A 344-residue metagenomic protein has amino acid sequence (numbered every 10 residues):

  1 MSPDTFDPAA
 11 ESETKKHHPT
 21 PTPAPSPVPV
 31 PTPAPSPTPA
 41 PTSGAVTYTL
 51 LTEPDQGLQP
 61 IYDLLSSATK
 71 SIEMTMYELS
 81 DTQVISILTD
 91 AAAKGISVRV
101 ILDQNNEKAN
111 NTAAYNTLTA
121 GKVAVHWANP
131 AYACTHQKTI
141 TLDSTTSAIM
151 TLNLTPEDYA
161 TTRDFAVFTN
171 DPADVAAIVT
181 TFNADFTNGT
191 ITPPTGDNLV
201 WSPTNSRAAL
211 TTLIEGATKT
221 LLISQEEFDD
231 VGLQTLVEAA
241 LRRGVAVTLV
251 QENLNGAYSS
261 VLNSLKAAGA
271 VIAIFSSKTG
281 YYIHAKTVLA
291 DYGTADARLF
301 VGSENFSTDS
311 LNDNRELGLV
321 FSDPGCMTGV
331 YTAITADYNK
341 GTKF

Functional and structural regions predicted by a protein language model:
S2, G44-Y48, P54-G57, I85-S147 (+6 more regions): PLD/PLD-like phosphodiesterase catalytic module centered on the HKD motif
T5, A9-G44: Ser/Thr-rich, Proline-interspersed low-complexity disordered segments
T22, S26, S36, T212-L213 (+4 more regions): C-terminal extensions
T47-E53, M74-Y77, H126, D197-P203 (+1 more regions): Short, flexible loop segments at the rims of nucleotide/cofactor-binding pockets, characterized by
G57-T69, R207-T220: Secondary-structure "cap/kink" motif recognition
D63-S71, Y77-D90, E215-G216, F228-D230 (+1 more regions): Helical hinge/lid and interdomain linker segments adjacent to catalytic or ligand-binding clefts that mediate domain
A184-P203: Mid-sequence helix-capping/hinge segment at a functional interface
L199-W201, R207-T212, D230: Surface-exposed beta-loop-beta
